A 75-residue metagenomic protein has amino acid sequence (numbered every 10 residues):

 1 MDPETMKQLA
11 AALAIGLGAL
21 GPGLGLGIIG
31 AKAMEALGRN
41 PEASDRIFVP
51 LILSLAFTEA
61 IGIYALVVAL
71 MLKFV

Functional and structural regions predicted by a protein language model:
M1-V75: Hydrophobic, small-residue-rich transmembrane alpha-helices and their short perimembrane loops in multi-pass membrane
